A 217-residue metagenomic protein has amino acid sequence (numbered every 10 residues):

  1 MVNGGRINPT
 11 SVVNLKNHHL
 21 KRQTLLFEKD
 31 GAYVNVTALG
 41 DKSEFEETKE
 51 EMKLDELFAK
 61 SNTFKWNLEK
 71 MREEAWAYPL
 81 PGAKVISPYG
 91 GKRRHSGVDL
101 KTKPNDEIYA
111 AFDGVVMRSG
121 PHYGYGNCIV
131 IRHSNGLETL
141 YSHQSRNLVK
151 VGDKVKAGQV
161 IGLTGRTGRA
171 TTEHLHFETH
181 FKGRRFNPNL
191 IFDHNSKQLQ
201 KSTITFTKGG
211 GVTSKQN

Functional and structural regions predicted by a protein language model:
M1-S87, L199-N217: Polar/charged, compositionally biased leader and regulatory segments
V2, R6-P9, E73-S214: Catalytic cores of peptidoglycan-degrading enzymes
